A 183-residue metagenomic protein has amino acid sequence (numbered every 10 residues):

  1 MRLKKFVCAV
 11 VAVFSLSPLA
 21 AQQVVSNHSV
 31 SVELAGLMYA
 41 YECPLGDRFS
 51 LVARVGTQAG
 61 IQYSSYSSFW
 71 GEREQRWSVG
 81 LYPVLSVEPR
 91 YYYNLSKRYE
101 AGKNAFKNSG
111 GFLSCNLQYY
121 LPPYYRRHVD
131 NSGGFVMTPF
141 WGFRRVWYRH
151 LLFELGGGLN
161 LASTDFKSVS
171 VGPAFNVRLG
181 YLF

Functional and structural regions predicted by a protein language model:
M1-S26, L179, F183: Bacterial Sec-dependent N-terminal signal peptides
Q22-S26, L45-R48, N94-G110, W147-L151: Short loop/turn motifs that connect adjacent beta-strands in outer-membrane beta-barrel proteins
Q23-Q62, S67-F69, R73-E74: Start-of-domain marker
S26-H28, E33-L37, V79-L85, N131-M137 (+1 more regions): Residues that define the transmembrane beta-barrel architecture of outer-membrane proteins
H28-V32, A53-V55, G111-L117, P139 (+2 more regions): Membrane-embedded beta-strand positions of outer-membrane beta-barrel proteins
L34-M38, T57-I61, Y91-Y93, L117-P123 (+3 more regions): Transmembrane beta-strands of outer-membrane beta-barrel pores
I61-V79, Y119-N131, F166, F175: Flexible, solvent-exposed loop segments that connect beta-strands
P83-E100, V171-F183: Outer-membrane beta-barrel "beta-signal"
